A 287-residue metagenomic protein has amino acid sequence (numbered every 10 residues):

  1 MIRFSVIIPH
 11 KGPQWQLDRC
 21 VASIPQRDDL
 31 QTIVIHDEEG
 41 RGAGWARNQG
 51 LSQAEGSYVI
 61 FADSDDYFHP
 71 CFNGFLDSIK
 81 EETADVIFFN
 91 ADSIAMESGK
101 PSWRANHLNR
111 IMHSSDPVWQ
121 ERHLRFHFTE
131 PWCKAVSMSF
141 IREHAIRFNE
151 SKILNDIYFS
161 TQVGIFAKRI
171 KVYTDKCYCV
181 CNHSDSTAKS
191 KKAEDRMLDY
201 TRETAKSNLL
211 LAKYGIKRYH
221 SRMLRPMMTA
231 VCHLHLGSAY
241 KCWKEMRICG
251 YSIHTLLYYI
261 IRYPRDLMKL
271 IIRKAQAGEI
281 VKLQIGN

Functional and structural regions predicted by a protein language model:
I2-S5, S23, Q31, Y158: Cell-envelope/extracellular polymer assembly enzymes that use nucleotide-activated donors
I8, G12-Q26: Short, well-formed alpha-helical segments that are part of the catalytic scaffolds of diverse glycosyltransferases
K11-G12, I24, D37-R41, S64: Conserved short acidic donor-positioning loop in nucleotide-sugar-dependent glycosyltransferases
R19, Q26, G44-W45, A84 (+1 more regions): Membrane-interface aromatic/basic loop that binds lipid-linked glycans or pyrophosphate carriers, typified by
E38-A54: Glycine-rich, basic loop-to-helix element that forms the pyrophosphate-binding segment of sugar-nucleotide handling
V59: Short aromatic/hydrophobic "clamp" motif used to bind/position activated sugar donors
S64-I170, C181-D195: Donor-binding/catalytic cores of nucleotide-activated saccharide and glycerol-phosphate transferases/polymerases
K176-S184, K189-K217, L236-C249: Catalytic core of nucleotide-sugar-dependent glycosyltransferases
